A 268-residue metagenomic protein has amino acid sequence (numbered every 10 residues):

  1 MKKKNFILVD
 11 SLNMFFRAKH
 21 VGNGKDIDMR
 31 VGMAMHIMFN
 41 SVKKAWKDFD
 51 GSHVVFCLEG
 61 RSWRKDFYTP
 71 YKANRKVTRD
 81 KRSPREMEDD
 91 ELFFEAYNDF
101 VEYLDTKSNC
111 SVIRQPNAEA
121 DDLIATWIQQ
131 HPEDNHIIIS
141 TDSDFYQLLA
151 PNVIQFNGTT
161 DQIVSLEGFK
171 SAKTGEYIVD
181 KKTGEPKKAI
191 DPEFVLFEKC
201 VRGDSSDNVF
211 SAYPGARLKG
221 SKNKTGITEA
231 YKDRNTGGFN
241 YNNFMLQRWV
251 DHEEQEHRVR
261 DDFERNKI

Functional and structural regions predicted by a protein language model:
K2-I139, F145-K170, T183: Noncatalytic, basic helical substrate-engagement surface that gates or grips nucleic-acid strands
K2-K4, K44-L58, K72-E88, E102-V112 (+2 more regions): Non-catalytic nucleic-acid-binding/docking modules located in mid-to-C-terminal regions of nucleic-acid enzymes
